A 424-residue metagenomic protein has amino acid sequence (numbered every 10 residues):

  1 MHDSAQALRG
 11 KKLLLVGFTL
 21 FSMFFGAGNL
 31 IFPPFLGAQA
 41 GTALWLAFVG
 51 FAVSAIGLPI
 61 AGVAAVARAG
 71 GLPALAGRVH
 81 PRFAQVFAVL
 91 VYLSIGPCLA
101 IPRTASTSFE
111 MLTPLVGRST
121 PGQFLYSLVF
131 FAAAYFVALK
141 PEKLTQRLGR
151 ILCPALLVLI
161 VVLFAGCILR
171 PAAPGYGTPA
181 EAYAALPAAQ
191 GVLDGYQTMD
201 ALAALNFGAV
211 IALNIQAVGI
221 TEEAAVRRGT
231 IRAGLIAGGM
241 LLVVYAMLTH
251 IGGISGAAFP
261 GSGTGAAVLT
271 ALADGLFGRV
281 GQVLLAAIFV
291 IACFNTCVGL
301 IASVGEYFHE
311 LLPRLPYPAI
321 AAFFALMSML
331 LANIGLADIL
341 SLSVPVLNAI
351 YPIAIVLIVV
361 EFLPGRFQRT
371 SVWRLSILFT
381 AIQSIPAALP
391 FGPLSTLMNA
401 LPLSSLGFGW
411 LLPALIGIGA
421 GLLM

Functional and structural regions predicted by a protein language model:
R9-L20, W45, P81-I95, F124-V129 (+3 more regions): Select transmembrane alpha-helical segments in multipass membrane proteins
L15-F25, L93, G166-A173, E181-L248 (+3 more regions): Hydrophobic, membrane-embedded alpha-helices of multi-pass small-molecule transporters
F35, R82-G117, C293-E310, G335: Hydrophobic transmembrane alpha-helices that form the core helical bundles of multi-pass secondary transporters
G57, A61, A155-C167, I231-G256 (+2 more regions): Selective recognition of specific alpha-helical transmembrane segments in multi-pass small-molecule
A67-A74, F131-L152, A217-I220, M329-L342 (+1 more regions): Membrane-water interface regions at transmembrane-helix termini and the short interhelical loops of multi-pass membrane
P73-H80, V244-F294, I301, E310 (+1 more regions): TM-loop-TM module centered on a large, flexible mid-protein loop between adjacent transmembrane helices in multi-pass
P97, I101, L157-A184, A201-L202 (+3 more regions): Hydrophobic alpha-helical segments and their helix-loop junctions in multi-pass secondary transporters
L139-C167, S343-I355, R374-I382: Membrane-interface loop-to-helix entry segments
